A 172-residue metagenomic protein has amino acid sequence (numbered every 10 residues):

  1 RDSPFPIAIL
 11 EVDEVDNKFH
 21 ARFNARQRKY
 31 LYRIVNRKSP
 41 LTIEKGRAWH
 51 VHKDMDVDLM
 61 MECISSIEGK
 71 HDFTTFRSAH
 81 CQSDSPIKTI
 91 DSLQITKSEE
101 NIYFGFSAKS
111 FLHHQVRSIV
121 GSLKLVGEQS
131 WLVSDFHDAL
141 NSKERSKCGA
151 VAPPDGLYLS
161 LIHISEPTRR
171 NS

Functional and structural regions predicted by a protein language model:
R1-I7: Metal-dependent nucleotidyltransferase catalytic core
S3, G105-L161: Core subunits and conserved enzymes of cellular information-processing and envelope-translocation systems across
I7-S107: Non-catalytic RNA-recognition surface used by pseudouridine synthases
N17, P40, L112-H114, S172: Residue-level signal for secondary-structure boundary sites
N17, R145-S146, R169: Short beta-turn/strand-loop junction motif enriched in small, turn-promoting residues
D56, G69-D72, L112, E128 (+2 more regions): Amphipathic alpha-helical protein-protein interaction surfaces
H163-S172: Single conserved hydrophobic/aromatic residue that forms the stacking wall/gate of nucleotide- or nucleobase-binding
